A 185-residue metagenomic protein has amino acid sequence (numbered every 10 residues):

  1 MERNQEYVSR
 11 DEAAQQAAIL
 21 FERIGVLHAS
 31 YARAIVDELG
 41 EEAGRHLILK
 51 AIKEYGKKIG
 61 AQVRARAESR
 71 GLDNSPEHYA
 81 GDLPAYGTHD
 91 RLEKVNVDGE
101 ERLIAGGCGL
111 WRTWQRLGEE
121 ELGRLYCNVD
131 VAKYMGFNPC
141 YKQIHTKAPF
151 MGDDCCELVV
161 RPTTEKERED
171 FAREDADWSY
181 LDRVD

Functional and structural regions predicted by a protein language model:
M1-E100, G109-Y126, G136, Y141-C155 (+1 more regions): N-terminal accessory segment detector
